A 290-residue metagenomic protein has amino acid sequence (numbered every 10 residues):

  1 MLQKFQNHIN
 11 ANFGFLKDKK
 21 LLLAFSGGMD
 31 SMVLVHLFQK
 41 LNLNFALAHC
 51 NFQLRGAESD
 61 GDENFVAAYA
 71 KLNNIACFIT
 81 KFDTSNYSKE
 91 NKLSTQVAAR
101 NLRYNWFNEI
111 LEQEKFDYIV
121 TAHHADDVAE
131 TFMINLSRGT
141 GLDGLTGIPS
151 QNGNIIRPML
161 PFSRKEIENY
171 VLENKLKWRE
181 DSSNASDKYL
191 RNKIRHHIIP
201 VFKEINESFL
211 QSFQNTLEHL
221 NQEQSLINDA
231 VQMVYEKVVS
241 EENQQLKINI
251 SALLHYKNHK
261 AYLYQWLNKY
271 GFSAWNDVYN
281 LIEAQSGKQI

Functional and structural regions predicted by a protein language model:
M1-I199: Core alpha/beta nucleotide-donor-binding catalytic domains of modification enzymes
L2-D30, A46-C50, F82, L102 (+2 more regions): AMP-forming adenylation/ATP pyrophosphatase catalytic core
L136-S137, K203, I282-Q285: Hydrophobic residues in alpha-helical segments
I156-L253: Contiguous mid-protein beta-loop-alpha structural module that forms a pocket-lining wall or clamp of enzyme active
